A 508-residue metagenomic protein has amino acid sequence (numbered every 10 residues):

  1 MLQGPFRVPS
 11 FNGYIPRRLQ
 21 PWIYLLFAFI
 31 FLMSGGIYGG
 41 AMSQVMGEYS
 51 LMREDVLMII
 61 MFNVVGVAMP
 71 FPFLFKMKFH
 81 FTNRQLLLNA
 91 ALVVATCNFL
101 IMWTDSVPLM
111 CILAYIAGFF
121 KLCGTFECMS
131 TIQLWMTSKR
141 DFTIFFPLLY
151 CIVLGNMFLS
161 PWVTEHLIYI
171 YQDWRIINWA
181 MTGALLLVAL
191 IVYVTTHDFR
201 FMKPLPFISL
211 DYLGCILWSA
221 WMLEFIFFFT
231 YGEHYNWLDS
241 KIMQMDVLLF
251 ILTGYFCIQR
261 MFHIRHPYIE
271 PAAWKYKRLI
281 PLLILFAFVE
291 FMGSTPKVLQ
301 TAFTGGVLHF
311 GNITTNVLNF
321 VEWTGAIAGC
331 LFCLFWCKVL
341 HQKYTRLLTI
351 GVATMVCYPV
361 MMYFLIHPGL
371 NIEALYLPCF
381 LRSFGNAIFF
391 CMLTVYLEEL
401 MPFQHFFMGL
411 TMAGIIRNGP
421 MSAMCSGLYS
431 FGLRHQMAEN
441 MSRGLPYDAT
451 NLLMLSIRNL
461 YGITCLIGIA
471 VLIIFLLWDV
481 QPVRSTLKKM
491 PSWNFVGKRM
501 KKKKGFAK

Functional and structural regions predicted by a protein language model:
L2-G4, P9, G13, P446-K508: Transmembrane-helix exit segments and adjacent C-terminal regions of multi-pass membrane proteins
L2-R7, I15-L74, G124-T125, M129 (+2 more regions): Extracytoplasmic
R18-S34, G39-G40, C97, Y268-Q436 (+2 more regions): 12-transmembrane solute porter fold
V45-G47, M77-F79, M110, W162-Q172 (+4 more regions): Interfacial helix-cap and linker-helix signal at transmembrane-aqueous boundaries of multi-pass secondary transporters
N63-V65, L154-G155, W323-T324, G419-P420: Short hydrophobic/small-residue motifs within alpha-helical transmembrane segments of multi-pass transporter-like
L74-L213: Helix-loop-helix hairpins in multi-pass membrane proteins, especially solute transporters
Y169-I284: Hydrophobic transmembrane-helix bundles of small-molecule transporters
Y169-T182, Y231-K241, K343, S430-G468: A membrane-interface helix-boundary motif in multi-pass transporters
